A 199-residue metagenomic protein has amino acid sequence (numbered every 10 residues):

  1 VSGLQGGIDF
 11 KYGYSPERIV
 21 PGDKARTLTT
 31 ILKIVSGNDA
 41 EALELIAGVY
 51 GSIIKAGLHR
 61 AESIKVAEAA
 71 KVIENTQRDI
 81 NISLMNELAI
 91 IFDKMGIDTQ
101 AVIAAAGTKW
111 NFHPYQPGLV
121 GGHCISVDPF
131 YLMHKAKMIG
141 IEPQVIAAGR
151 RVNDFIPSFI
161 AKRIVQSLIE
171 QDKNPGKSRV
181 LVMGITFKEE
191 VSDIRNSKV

Functional and structural regions predicted by a protein language model:
V1-V199: Structural/interface elements that position substrates and couple domains in central-metabolism enzymes
